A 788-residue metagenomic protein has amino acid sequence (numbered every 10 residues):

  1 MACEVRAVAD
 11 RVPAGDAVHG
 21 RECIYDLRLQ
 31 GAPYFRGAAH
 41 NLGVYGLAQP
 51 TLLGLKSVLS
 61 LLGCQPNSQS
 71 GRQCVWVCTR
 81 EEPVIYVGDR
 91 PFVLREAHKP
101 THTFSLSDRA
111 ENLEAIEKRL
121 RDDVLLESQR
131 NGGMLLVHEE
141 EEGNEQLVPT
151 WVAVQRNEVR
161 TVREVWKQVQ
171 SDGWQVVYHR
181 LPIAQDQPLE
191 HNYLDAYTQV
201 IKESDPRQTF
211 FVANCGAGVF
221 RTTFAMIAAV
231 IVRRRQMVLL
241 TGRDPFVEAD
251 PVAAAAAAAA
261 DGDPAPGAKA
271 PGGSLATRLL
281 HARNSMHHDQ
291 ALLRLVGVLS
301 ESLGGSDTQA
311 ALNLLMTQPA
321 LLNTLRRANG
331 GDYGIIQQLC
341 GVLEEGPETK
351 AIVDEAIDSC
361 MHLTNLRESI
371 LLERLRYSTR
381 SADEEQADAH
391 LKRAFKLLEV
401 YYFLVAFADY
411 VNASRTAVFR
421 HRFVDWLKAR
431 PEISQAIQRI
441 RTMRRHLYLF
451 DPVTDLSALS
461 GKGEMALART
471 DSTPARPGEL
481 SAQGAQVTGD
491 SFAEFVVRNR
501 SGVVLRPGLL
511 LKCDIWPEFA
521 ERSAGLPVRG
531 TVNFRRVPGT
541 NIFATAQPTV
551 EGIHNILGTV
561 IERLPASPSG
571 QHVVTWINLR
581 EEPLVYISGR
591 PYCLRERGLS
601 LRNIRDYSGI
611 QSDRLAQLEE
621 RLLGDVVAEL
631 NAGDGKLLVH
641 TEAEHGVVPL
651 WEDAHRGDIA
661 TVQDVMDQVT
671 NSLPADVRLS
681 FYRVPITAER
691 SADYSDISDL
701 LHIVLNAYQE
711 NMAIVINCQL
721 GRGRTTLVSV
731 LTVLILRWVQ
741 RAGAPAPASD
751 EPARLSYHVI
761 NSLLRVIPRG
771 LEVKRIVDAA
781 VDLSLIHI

Functional and structural regions predicted by a protein language model:
M1-G43, L61, Q73, T79-V84 (+6 more regions): Cysteine-dependent phosphatase catalytic core of the protein tyrosine phosphatase
A2-F211, I227-P251, G272, R278-H281 (+5 more regions): Cysteine-based protein phosphatase catalytic domain of the PTP/DSP
E81-P83, G216-T222, E581-P583, L720-T725: Gly/Ser/Thr-rich loops at beta-strand to alpha-helix junctions that form or flank small-molecule/cofactor-binding
R180, Q185-L194, E203-V212, F220-L404 (+4 more regions): Cysteine-dependent PTP/DSP-like catalytic domain, specifically the C-terminal lobe
